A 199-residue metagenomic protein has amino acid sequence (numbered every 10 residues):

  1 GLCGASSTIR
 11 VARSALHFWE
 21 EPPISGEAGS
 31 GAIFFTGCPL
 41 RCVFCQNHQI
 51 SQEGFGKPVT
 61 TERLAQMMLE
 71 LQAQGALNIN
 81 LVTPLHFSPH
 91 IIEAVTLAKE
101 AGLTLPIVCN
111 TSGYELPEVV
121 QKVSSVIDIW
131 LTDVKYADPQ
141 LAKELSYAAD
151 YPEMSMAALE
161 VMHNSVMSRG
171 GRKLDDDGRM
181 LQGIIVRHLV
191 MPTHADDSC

Functional and structural regions predicted by a protein language model:
G1-L2, S198: Accessory C-terminal segments flanking Radical SAM cores
C3-I129, L181: Conserved Radical SAM active-site core
I24-G26, Y136, G171, D177-G178: Bulky hydrophobic/aromatic packing residues
S51, S88, G113-L116, V134-P152 (+2 more regions): Conserved radical SAM core fold
L64, I91, S155, L159 (+1 more regions): Aromatic/hydrophobic pocket-lining residues that form the small-molecule binding cavity in soluble enzyme cores
M68-G75, Q121-M156, E160: Glycine/serine-rich loop-strand microenvironments at binding/catalytic pocket rims
I92, V119-Q121, A142-L145, D196-S198: Short, well-ordered secondary-structure micro-motifs
S146-A148, L159-C199: Conserved strand-turn element in the central/C-terminal portion of the radical SAM core barrel that lines
